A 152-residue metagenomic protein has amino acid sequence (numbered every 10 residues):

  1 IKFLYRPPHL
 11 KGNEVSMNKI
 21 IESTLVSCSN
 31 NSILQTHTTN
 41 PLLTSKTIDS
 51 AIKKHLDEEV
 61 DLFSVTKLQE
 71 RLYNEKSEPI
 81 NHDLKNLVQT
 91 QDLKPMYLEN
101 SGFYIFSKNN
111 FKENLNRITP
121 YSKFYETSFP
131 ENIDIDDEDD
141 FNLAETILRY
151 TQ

Functional and structural regions predicted by a protein language model:
I1-L34, L42-S50: Short phosphate-binding loop-to-helix
P8, H37, T66-K67: Histidine-centered beta-alpha loop that forms part of the nucleotide-sugar donor binding/catalytic region in diverse
E14-K19, P41-P130: Conserved core of the sugar-phosphate nucleotidyltransferase
S23-V26, K53, T146-Y150: Short, well-ordered alpha-helices that flank and scaffold nucleotide-derived cofactor binding pockets
T38, F106, I135-D136: Single, functionally critical "micro-switch" positions that shape active/binding sites and transmembrane helices
E126, E131-Q152: Hydrophobic helical membrane-anchoring modules
